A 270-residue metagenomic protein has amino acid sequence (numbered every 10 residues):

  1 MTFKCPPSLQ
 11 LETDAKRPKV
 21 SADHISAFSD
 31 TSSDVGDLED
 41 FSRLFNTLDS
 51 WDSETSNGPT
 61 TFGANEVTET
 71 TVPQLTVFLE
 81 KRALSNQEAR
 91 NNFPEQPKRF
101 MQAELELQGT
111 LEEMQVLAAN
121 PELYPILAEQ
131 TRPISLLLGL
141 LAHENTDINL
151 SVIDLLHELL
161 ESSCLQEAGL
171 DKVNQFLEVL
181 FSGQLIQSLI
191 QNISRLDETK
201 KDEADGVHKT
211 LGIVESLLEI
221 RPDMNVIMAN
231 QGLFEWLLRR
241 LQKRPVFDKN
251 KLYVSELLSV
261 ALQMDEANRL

Functional and structural regions predicted by a protein language model:
M1-E69: Intrinsic disorder/low-complexity signal
D37-F41, N57-N192, L196-K209, L217-E235 (+2 more regions): Elongated alpha-helical scaffolds that mediate protein-protein interactions in large eukaryotic proteins, primarily
L257-L258: Eukaryote-biased recognition of C-terminal alpha-helical segments
